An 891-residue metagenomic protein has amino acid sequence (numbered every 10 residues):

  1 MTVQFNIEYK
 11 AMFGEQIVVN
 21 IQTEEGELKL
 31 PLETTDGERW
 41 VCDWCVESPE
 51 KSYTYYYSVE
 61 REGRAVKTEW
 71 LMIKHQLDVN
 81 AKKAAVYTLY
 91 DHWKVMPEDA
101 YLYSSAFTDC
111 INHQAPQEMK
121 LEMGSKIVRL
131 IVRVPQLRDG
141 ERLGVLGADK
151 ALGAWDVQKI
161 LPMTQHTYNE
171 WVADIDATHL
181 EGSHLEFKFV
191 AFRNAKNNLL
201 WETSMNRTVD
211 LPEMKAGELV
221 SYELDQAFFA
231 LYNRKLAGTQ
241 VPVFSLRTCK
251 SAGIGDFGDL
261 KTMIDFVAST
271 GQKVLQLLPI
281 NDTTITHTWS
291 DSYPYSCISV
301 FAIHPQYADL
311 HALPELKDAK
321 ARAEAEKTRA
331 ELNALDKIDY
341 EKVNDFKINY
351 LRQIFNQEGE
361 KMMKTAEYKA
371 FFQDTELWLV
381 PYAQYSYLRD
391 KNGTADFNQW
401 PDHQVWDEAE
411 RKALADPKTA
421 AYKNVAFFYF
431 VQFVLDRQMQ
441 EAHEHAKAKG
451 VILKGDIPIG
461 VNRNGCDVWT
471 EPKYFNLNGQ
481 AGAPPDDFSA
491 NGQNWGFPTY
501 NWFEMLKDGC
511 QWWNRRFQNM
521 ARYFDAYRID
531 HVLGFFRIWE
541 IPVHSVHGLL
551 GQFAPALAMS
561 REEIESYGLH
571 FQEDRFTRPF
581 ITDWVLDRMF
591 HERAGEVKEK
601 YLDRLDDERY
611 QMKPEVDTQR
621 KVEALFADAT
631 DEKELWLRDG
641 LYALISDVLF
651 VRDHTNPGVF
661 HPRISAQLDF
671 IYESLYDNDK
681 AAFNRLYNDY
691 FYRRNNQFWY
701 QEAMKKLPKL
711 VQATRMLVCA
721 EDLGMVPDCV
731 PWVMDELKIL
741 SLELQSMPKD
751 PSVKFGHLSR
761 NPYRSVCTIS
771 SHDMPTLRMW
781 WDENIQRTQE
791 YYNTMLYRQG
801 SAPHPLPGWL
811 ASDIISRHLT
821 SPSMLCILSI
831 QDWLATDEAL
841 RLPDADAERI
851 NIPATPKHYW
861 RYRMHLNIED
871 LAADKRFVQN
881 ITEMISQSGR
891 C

Functional and structural regions predicted by a protein language model:
M1-F5, K126-L130: Structural beta-strand segments of beta-rich domains
T2-E50, E60-A81, Q136-H184, F192-M214 (+2 more regions): Aromatic-rich carbohydrate-binding modules that target alpha-glucans
V66-W70, V86, D91-W93, F107 (+3 more regions): Residue-level recognition of alpha-helical structural elements
K82-P97, K215-F228: Short, surface-exposed secondary-structure junctions/capping segments
L102-R129, D176-H179, T208-C891: Catalytic cores of glycan-processing enzymes that make or break glycosidic bonds
